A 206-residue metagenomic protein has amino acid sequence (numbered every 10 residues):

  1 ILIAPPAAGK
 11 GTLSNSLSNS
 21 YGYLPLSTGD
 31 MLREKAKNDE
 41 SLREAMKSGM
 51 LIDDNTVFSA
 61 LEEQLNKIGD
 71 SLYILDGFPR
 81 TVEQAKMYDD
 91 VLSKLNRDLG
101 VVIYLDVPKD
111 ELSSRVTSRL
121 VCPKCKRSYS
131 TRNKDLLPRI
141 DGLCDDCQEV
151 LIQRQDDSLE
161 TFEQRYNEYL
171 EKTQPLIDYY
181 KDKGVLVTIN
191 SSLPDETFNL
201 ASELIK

Functional and structural regions predicted by a protein language model:
I1-K206: Glycine-rich phosphate-binding loop of ATP-dependent small-molecule kinases
